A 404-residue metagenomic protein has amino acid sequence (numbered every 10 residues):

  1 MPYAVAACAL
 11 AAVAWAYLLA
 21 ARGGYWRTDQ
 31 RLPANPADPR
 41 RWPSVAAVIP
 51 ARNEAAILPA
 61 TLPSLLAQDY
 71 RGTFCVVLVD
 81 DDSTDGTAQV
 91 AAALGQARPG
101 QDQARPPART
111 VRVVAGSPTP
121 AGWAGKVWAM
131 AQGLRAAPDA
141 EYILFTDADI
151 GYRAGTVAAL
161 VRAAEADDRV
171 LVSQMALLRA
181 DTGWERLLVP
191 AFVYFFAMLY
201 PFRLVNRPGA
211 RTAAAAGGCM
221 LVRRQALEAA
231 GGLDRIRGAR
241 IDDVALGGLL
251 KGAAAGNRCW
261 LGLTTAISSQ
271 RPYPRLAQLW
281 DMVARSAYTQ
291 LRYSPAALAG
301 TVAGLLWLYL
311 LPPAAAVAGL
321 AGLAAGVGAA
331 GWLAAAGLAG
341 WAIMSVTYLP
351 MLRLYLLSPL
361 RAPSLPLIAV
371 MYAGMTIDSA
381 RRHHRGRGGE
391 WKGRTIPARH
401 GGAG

Functional and structural regions predicted by a protein language model:
M1-P39, V189-P190, F202, Y372: N-terminal membrane-anchoring/stem segments of glycan-assembly enzymes
P43-A46, C75: Cell-envelope/extracellular polymer assembly enzymes that use nucleotide-activated donors
P63-T73: Short, acidic, metal-binding catalytic loop of nucleotide-sugar glycosyltransferases
R71, D80-V90, S117-P118: A conserved acidic beta->alpha catalytic loop
G86, T146-A163: Acidic donor-binding/catalytic loop of UDP-sugar-dependent glycosyltransferases, especially processive GT2
M130, I143: Short aromatic/hydrophobic "clamp" motif used to bind/position activated sugar donors
A164-D167, L171-M198, Q225-E228, L233-A297 (+3 more regions): Catalytic donor/gating beta->alpha subdomain of glycosyltransferases that bind UDP-sugars
L298-G386: Membrane-embedded multi-pass helical conduit in multi-pass membrane proteins, especially envelope-biosynthetic
